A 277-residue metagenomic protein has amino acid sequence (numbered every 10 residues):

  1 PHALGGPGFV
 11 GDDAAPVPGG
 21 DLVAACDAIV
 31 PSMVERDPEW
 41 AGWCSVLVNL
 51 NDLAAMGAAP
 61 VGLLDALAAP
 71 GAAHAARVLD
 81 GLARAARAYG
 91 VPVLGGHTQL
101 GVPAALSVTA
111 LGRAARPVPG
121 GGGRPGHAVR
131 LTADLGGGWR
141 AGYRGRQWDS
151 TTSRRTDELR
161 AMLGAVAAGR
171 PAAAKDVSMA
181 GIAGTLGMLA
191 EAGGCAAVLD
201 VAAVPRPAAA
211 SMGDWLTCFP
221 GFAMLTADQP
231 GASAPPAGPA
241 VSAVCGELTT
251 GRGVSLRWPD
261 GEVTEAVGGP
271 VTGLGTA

Functional and structural regions predicted by a protein language model:
P1-V34, M56, D65, A83-L94 (+2 more regions): Extreme N-terminal cap/leader segments of soluble proteins
G6-V10, V23-A25, P92-G96, A110 (+4 more regions): General beta-strand structural signal in soluble alpha/beta enzymes
L22-V23, I29-P31, A59-A141, E247: Glycine-rich anion-binding loops of enzyme active sites
D37-L63, R77-A88, E158-V166, I182-M188: Small-aliphatic-rich amphipathic alpha-helix that forms the alpha element of a beta-alpha
W139-E158: Short, compositionally biased
R155-G221: Active-site-proximal betaalpha loop/short-helix elements that scaffold phosphoryl/nucleotidyl transfer chemistry
A227-S233: Helix N-cap motif at beta-to-alpha junctions
G238-A277: Acidic, Ser/Thr/Pro-rich beta/coil linker or hinge segments at domain junctions
